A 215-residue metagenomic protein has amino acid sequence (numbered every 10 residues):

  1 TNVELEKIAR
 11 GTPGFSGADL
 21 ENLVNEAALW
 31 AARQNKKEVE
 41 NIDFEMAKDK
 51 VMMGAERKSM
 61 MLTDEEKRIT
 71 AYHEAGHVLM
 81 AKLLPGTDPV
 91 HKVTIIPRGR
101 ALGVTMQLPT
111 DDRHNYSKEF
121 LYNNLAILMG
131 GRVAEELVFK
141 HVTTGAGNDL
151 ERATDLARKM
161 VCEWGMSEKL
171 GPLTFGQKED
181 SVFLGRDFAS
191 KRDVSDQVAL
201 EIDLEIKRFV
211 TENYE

Functional and structural regions predicted by a protein language model:
T1-N2: Conserved small helical "lid"/interfacial subdomain of P-loop NTPases
L5, G17, E40-N41, K118 (+1 more regions): Structural motif detector for alpha-helix initiation sites
K7, N22, D43-M46, E74 (+2 more regions): Amphipathic alpha-helical interaction segments
R10-I42, D49-R57, V78-V90, M160-S167: AAA+ ATPase "lid" subdomain C-terminal helix
N25-A28, E45, D49, R98 (+2 more regions): Short amphipathic alpha-helical surface patches that mediate protein-protein
S59-I69: Short pre-active-site segment immediately N-terminal to the catalytic Zn-binding motif
I69-A71, V78-E215: Soluble catalytic regions of large protease machineries
